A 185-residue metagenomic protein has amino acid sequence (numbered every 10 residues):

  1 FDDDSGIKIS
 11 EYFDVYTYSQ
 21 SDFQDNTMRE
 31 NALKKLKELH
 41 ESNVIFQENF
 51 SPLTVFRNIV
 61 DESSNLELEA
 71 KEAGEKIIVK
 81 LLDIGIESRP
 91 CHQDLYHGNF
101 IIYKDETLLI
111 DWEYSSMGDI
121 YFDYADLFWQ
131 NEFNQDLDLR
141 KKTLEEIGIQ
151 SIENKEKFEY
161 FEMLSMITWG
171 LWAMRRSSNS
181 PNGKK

Functional and structural regions predicted by a protein language model:
F1, P181-K184: Short, intrinsically disordered, charge-balanced linker/junction segments flanking boundaries in proteins
F1-F50, N65-E69, G85: ATP-binding pocket architecture of kinase catalytic cores
I9, H92, L109-D111: Generic enzyme active-site microenvironment
N31, E156-M163: Alpha-helical transmembrane segments of integral membrane proteins
V44-Q93, H97, Y103: An alpha-helical support segment within catalytic cores of ATP-dependent transferases
G98-A125: Catalytic activation segment of kinase domains across protein kinase-like and atypical kinase folds
Y121-I152, M163-P181: Active-site activation/catalytic loop segments of kinase-like enzymes and analogous catalytic loops in related
